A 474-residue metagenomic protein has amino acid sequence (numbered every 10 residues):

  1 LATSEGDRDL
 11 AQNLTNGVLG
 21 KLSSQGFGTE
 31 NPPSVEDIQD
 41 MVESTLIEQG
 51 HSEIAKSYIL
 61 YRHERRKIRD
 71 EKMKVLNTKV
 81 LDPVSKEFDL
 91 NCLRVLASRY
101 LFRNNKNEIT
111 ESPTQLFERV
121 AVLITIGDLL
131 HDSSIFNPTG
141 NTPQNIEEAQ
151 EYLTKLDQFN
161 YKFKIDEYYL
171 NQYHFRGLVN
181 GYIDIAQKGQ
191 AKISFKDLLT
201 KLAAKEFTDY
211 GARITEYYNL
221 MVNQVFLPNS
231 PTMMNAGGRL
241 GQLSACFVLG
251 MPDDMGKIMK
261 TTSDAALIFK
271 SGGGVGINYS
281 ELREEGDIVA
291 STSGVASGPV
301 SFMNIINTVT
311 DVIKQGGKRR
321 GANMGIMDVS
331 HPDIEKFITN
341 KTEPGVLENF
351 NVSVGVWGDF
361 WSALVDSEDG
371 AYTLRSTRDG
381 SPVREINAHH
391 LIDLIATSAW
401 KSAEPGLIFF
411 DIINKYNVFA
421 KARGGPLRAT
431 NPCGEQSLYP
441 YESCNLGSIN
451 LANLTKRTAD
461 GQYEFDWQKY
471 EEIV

Functional and structural regions predicted by a protein language model:
L1-V474: Extended catalytic cores of very large enzyme megasubunits
